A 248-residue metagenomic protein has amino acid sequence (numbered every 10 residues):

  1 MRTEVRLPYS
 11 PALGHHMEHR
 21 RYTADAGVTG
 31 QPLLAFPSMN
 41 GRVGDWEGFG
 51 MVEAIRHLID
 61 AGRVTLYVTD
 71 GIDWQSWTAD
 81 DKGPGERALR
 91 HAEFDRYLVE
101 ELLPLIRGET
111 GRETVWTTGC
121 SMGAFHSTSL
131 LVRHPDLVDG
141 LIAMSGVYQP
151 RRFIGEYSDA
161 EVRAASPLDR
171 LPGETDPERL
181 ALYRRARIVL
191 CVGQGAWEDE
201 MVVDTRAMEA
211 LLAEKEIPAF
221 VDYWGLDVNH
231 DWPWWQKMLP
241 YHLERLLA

Functional and structural regions predicted by a protein language model:
M1-A248: Non-catalytic cap/lid and distal C-terminal segments of serine-dependent acyl enzymes
